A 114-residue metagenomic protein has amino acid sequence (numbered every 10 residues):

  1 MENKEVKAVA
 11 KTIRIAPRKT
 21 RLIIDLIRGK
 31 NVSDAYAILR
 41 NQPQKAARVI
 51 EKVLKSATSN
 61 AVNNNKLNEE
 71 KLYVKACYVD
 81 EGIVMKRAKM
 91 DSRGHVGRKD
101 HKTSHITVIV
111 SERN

Functional and structural regions predicted by a protein language model:
M1-V79, H101-N114: Ribosome large-subunit tunnel/peptidyl-transferase-proximal elements
G29, G82, G94-G97: Residue-identity detector for glycine
Y78-D91: A short, conserved strand-capping beta-turn/loop at the end of a beta strand
A88-K89, G94-K102: C-terminal structural segments of small proteins and small subunits
